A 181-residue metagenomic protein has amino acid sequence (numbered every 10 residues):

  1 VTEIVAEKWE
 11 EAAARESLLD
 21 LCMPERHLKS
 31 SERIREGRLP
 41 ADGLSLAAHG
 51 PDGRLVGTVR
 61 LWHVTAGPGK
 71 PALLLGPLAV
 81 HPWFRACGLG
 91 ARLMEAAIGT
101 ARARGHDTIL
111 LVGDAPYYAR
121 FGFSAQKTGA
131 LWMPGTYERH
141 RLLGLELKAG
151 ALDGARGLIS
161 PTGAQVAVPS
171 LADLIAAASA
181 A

Functional and structural regions predicted by a protein language model:
T2-R15: A short beta-loop-alpha structural element at the N-terminal edge of CoA-dependent acyl/N-acetyltransferase catalytic
D20-R60, V64-T65: Active-site rim helix/loop that mediates acceptor-substrate recognition in acyltransferases
G50-G53, W83, E146-A151: Short loop segments at secondary-structure junctions
R54, P68, H81-R92, R104 (+1 more regions): Conserved glycine-rich acetyl-CoA-binding loop
V64-L75, R85: A conserved beta-turn-beta hairpin within the catalytic core of GNAT-like acetyltransferases that forms part
L75, V80, A86-G99, L110-L111: Conserved acetyl-CoA-binding loop-helix of GNAT-fold acetyltransferases
A103-D107, G113-E138: Conserved active-site alpha-helix within GNAT-family acetyltransferase domains
W132-A178: C-terminal "cap" of GNAT-fold acetyltransferases
